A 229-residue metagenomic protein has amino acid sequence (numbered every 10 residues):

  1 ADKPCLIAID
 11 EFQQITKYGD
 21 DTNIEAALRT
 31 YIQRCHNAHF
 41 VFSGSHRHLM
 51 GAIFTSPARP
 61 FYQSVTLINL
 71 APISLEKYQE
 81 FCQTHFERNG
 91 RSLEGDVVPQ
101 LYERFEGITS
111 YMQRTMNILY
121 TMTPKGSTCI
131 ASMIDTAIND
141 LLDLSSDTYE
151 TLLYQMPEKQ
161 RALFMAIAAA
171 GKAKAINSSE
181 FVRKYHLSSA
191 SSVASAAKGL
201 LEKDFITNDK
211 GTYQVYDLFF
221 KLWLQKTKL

Functional and structural regions predicted by a protein language model:
A1-H46, T55: Conserved Walker B catalytic segment
D10, L70, L101, L163: Conserved RecA-like P-loop NTPase ATPase core
F12-Q14, H46-H48, L75, Y213 (+1 more regions): Short, solvent-exposed loop/turn segments at secondary-structure junctions
G19, L28, I53-F54, C82 (+3 more regions): Short, flexible helix/strand-to-coil boundary loops that buttress conserved ligand/catalytic motifs in alpha/beta
H39-F40, G44-F86: Alpha-helical sensor/transducer elements of the RecA-like P-loop NTPase core
Q83-T148, E158, K210: Amphipathic alpha-helical "lid/sensor" segments that cap RecA-like P-loop NTPase cores
D143, D147-L229: C-terminal leucine-rich, beta-strand-based interaction scaffolds used for sensing/assembly
